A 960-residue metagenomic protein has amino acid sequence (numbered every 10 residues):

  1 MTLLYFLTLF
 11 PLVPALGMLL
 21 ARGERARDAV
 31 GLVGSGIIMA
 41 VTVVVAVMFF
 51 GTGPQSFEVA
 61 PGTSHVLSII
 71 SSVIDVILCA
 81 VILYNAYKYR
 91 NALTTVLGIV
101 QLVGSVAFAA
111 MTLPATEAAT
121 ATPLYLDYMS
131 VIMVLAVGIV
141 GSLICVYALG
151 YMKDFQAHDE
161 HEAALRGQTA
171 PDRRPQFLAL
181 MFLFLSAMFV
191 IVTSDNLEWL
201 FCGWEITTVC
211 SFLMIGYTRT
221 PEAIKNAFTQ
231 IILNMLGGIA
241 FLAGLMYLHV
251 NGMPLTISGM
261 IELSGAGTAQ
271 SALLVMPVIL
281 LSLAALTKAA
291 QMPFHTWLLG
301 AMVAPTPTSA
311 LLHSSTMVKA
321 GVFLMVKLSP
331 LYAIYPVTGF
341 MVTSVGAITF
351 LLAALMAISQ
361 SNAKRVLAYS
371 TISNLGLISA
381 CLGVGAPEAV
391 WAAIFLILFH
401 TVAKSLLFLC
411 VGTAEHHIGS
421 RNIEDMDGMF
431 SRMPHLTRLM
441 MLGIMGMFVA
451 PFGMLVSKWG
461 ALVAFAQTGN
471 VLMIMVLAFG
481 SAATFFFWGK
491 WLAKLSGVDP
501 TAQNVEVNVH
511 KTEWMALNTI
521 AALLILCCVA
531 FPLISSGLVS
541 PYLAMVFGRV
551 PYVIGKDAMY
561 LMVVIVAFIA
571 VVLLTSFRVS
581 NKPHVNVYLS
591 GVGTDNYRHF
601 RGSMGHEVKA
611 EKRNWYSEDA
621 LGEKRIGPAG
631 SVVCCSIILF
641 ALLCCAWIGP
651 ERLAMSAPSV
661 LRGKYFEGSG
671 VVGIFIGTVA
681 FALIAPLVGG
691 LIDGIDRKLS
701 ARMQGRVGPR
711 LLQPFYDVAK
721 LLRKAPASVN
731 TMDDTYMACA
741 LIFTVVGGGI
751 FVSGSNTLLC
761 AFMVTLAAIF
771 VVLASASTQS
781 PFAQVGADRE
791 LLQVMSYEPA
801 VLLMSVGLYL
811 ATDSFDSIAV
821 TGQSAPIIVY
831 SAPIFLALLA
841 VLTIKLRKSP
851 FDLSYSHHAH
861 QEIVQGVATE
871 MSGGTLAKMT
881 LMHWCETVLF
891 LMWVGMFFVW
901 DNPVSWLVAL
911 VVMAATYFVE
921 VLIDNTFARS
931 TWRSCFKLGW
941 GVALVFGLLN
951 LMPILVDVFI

Functional and structural regions predicted by a protein language model:
M1-F10, T63-V76, Y128-V137, E198-C210 (+5 more regions): Structural signature of hydrophobic alpha-helical transmembrane segments
T2-Y5, L16-A179, P254, S258-T268 (+8 more regions): Transmembrane helix-loop-helix hairpins at membrane boundaries of multipass inner-membrane proteins
L3-L20, L32-V47, I69-Y87, V100-A115 (+13 more regions): Central hydrophobic cores of alpha-helical transmembrane segments in multi-pass inner-membrane proteins across all
T52-V66, T256-A266, G460-A464, L533-K556 (+3 more regions): Membrane-interfacial helical/loop segments at transmembrane boundaries in membrane proteins
L143-L200, C210-V509, N518, V746 (+7 more regions): Hydrophobic transmembrane alpha-helices and their helix-loop junctions in integral membrane proteins
E162, V505, T512-C527, L538-Y665 (+4 more regions): Membrane-interface and transmembrane segments of multi-pass membrane proteins
K225, I232-L233, W615-C635, E920-L948: Interfacial loop-to-transmembrane junctions
G663-I960: Selective transmembrane helix interface/packing segments
